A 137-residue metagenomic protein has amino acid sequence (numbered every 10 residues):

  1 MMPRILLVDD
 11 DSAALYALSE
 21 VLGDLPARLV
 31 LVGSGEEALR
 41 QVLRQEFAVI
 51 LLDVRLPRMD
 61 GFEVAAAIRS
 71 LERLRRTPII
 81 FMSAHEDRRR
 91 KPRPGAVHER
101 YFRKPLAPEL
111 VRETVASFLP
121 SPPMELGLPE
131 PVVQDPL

Functional and structural regions predicted by a protein language model:
D9, D53, S83: Active-site residues of response regulator receiver
S12-V30, E99: Two-component/phosphorelay signaling modules centered on CheY-like receiver
L15, P57, R75: The feature encodes the CheY-like receiver
L31, L56-M59: Residue-level signal for the "D+5" position in two-component response regulator receiver
V32-E36: Conserved Asp/Asn-Gly motif in the active-site loop of CheY-like receiver
E46-L51, L56: Active-site beta3 strand of CheY-like receiver
L106-A116, P123, G127: C-terminal output helix
